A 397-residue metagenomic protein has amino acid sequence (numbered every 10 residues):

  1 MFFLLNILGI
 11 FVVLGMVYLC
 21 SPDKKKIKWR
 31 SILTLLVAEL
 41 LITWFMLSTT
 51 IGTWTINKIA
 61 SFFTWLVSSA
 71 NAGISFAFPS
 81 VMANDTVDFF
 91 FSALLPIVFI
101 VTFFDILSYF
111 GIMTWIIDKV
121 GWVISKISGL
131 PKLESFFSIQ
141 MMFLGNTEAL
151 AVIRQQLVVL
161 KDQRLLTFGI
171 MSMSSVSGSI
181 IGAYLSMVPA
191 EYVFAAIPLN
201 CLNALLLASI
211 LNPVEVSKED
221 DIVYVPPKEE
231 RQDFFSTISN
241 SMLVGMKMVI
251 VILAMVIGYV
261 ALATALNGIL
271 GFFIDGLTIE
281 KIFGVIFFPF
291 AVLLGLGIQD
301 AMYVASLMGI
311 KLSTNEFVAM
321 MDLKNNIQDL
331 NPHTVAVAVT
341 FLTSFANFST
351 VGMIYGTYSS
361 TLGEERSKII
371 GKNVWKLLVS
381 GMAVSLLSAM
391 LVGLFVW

Functional and structural regions predicted by a protein language model:
M1-A93, S236-S239, I252, V256-T264 (+1 more regions): N-terminal alpha-helical transmembrane segments of multi-pass membrane transport and channel/translocase proteins
F45-I74, K218-D221, L266-I286, Q299-G309: Interfacial/capping segments of alpha-helical transmembrane domains
G52, S69, G111-M113, Y224-S239 (+1 more regions): Short, membrane-interfacial amphipathic segments enriched in basic
N57-S68, W115-G129, M141, Q155 (+4 more regions): Short amphipathic alpha-helical coupling elements at transmembrane boundaries
S69-L130: Hydrophobic alpha-helical hairpins/lids featuring a short glycine-rich hinge
I127-L185, V304-L391: Alpha-helical membrane segments and immediately flanking helix-loop junctions that form or couple to the substrate/ion
C201-M248: Long, contiguous bundles of hydrophobic transmembrane helices that form the permeation core of multi-pass
L243-D329: Transmembrane helical segments that form the transport core of multi-pass membrane transport proteins
